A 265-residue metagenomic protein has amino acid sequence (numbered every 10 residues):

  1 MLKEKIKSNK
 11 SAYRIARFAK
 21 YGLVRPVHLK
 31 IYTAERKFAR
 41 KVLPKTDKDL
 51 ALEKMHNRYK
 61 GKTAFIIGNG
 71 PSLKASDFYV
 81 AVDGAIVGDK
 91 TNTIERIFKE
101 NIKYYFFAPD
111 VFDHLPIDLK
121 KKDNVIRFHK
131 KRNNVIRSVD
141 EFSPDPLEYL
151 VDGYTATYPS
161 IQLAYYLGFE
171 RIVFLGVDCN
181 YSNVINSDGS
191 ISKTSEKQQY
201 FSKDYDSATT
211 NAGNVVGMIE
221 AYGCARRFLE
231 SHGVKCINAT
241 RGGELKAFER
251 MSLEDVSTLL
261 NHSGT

Functional and structural regions predicted by a protein language model:
L2-T265: Metal-ion/cofactor- or nucleotide/acyl-coenzyme-handling active-site neighborhoods
